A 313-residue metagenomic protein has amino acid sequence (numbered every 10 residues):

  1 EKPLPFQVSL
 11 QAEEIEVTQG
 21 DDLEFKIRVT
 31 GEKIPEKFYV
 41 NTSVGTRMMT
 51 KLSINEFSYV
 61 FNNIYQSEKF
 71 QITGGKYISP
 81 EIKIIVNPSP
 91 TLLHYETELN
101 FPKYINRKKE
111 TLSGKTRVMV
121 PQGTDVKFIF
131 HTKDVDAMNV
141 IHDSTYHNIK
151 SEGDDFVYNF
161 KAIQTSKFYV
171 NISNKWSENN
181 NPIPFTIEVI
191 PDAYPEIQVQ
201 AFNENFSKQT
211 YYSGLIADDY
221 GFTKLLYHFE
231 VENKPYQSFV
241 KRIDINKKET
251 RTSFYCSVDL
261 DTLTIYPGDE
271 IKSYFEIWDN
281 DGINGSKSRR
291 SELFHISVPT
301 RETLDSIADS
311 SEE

Functional and structural regions predicted by a protein language model:
E1-E313: Surface-exposed loop/turn and intrinsically disordered segments
